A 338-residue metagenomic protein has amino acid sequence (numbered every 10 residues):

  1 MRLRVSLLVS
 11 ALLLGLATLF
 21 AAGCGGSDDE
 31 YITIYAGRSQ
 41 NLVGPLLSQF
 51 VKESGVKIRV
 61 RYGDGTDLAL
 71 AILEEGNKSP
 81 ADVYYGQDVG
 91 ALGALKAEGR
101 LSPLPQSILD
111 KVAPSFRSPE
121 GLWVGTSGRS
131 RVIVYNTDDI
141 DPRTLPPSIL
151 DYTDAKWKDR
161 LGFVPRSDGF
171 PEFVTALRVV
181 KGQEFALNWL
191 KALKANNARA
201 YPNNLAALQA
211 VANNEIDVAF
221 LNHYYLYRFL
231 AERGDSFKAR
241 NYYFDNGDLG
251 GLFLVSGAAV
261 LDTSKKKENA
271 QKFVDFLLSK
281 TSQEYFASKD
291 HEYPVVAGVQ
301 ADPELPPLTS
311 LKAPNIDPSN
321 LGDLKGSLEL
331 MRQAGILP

Functional and structural regions predicted by a protein language model:
F20-G23: C-terminal motif of bacterial Sec signal peptides marking the signal peptidase cleavage site
G25-S27: Bacterial signal peptide processing site
A36-G44, G63-D67, L73, S79-I216 (+1 more regions): Extracytoplasmic ligand-binding site segments that recognize negatively charged/polar headgroups
P45-V60: Short alpha-helix C-terminal cap/hinge motif
G90-A94, D217-K238: A ligand-binding cleft/hinge motif common to bilobed small-molecule-binding domains
V132-D139, R178, F253-K266, Y285-K289: A bilobed periplasmic-binding-protein/Venus flytrap-type ligand-binding module shared by bacterial periplasmic
R160-P165, F276-V299: Periplasmic-binding protein-like
E184-A186, E292-P338: An extracytoplasmic/periplasmic, membrane-proximal ligand-sensing/linker region
